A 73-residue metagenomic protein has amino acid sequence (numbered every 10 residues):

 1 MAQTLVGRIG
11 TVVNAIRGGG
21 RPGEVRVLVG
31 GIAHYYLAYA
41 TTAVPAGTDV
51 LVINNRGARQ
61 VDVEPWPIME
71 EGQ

Functional and structural regions predicted by a protein language model:
A2-Q73: Terminal membrane-proximal soluble interaction domains of membrane-associated proteins
